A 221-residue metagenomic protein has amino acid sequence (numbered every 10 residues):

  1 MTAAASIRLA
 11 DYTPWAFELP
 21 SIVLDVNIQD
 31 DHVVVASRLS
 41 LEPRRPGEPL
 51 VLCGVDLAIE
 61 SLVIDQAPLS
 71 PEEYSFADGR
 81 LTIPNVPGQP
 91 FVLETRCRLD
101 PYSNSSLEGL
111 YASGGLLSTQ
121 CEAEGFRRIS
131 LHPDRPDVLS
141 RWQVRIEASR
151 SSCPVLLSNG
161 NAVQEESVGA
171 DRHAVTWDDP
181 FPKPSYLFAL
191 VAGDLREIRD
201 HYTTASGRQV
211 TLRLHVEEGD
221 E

Functional and structural regions predicted by a protein language model:
M1-E221: Acidic/His-enriched low-complexity segments
